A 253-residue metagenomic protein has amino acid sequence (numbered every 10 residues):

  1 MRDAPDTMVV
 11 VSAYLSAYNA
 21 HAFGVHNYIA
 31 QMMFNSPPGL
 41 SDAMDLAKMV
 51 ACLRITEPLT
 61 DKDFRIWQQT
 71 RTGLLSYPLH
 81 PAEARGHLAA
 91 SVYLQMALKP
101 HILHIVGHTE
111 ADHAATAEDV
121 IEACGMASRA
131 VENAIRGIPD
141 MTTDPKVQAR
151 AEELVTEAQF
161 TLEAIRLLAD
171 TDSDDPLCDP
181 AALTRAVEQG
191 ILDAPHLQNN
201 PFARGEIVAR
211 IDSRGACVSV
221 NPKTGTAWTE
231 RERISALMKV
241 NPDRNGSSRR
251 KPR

Functional and structural regions predicted by a protein language model:
M1-E132: Helix-rich catalytic cores of soluble enzyme domains
P100-L103, H108-A115, V120, C124 (+1 more regions): Acidic, glycine-enriched catalytic cores built around paired aspartates
